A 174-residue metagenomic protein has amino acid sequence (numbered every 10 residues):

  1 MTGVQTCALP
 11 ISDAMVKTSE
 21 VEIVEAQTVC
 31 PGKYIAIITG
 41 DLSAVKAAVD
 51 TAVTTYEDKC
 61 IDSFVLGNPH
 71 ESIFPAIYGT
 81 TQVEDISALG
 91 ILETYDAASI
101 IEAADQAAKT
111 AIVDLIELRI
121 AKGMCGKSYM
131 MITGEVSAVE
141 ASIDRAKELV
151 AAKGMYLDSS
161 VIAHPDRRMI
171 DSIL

Functional and structural regions predicted by a protein language model:
T2-L9: Short, small-residue-biased leader/transition segments that mark boundaries at the very start of proteins
S12-V16: N-terminal ordered "arm"
K17-T18, D41: Alpha-helix C-terminal capping segments
V21: Alpha-helical bundle segments that constitute or directly flank the non-heme di-iron/ferroxidase center
V24-K33, I61-D96, I101, D105 (+1 more regions): A structural signal for small-residue-enriched, beta-sheet-centric alpha/beta enzyme cores and oligomeric scaffold folds
I38, L42-V45, D50-G67: Hydrophobic, ordered structural segments
